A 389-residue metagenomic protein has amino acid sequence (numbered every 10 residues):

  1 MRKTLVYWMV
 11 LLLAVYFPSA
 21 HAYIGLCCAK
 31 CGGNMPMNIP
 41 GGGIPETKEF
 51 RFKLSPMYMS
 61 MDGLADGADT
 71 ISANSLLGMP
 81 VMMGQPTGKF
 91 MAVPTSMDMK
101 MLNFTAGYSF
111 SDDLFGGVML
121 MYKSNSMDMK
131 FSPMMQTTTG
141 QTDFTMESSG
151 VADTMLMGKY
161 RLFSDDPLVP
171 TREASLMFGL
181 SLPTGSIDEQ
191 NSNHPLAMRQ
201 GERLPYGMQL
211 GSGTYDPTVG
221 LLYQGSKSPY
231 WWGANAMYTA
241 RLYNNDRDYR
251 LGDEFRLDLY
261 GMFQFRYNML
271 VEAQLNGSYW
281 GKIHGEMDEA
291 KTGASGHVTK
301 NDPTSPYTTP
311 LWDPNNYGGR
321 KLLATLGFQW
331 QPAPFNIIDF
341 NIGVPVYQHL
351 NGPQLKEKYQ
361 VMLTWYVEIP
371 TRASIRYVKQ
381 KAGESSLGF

Functional and structural regions predicted by a protein language model:
A22-A29, P40-E49, M61-A65, D113 (+8 more regions): Short loop/turn motifs that connect adjacent beta-strands in outer-membrane beta-barrel proteins
G25-C28, S60-M99: Surface-exposed strand-loop-strand hairpins of Gram-negative outer-membrane beta-barrel proteins
I39-P40, G88-A92, T139-M146, L204-Q209 (+3 more regions): Extracellular loop and loop/strand-boundary signature of outer-membrane beta-barrel proteins
G41-G43, L54-P56, F104-Y108, V118 (+8 more regions): Residues on the lipid-exposed face of transmembrane beta-strands in outer-membrane beta-barrel proteins
K48, D98-L102, S148-L156, R172 (+4 more regions): Residues that define the transmembrane beta-barrel architecture of outer-membrane proteins
R51-K53, F115-G117, M157, E173-M177 (+5 more regions): Residue-level detector of the transmembrane beta-barrel scaffold of outer-membrane proteins
A65-G67, I71-G84, R247-F389: Outer membrane beta-barrel transmembrane domains
M121-N245, N316, P370: Outer-membrane pore/translocation modules
